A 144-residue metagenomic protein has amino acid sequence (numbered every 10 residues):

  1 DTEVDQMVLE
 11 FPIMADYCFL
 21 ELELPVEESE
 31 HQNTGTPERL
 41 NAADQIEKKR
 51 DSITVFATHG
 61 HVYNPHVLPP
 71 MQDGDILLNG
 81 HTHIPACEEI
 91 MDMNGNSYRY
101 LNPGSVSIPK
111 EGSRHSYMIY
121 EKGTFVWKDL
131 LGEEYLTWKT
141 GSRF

Functional and structural regions predicted by a protein language model:
D1-K49: Core catalytic region of metal-dependent phosphoesterases/phosphodiesterases, especially metallo-beta-lactamase-like
D1-V4, E30-G35, H61, M71 (+2 more regions): Residue-level signal for functionally critical sites in structured catalytic/ligand-binding pockets
Q6, A15, L101, L131-E133: Residue-level signal for pocket-adjacent positions within structured domains
F11, E21-L22, R39, T54 (+1 more regions): Conserved beta-sheet core of the metallophosphoesterase superfamily
D16-F19, E47, H59, Y100 (+2 more regions): Non-transmembrane, interaction-prone segments in cytosolic or luminal domains
S29-E30, A57-H59, N79-H81, E133: Intrinsically disordered, low-complexity regions enriched for glutamine and histidine
K49-V55: Short, basic, glycine/proline-bearing loop/turn elements
K122-F144: Charged phosphate-binding loop/patch that engages nucleotide di/tri-phosphates or the phosphate backbone of nucleic
